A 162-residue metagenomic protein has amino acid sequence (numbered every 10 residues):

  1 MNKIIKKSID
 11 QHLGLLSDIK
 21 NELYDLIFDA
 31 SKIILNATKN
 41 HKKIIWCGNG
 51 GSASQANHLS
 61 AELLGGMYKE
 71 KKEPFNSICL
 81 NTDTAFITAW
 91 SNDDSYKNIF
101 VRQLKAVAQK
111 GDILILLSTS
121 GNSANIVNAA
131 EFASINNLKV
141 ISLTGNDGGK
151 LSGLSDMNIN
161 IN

Functional and structural regions predicted by a protein language model:
M1, L23-L26, S52, S134: Residue-level recognition of alpha-helical structural elements
M1-E22: Generic N-terminal amphipathic, Lys/Arg-enriched alpha-helix
L15, N40-H41, K110, L154: Structured helix-beta-strand junction loops
E22-N40: A short, well-structured juxtamembrane/interface segment
K43-C47: Short glycine-rich phosphate-binding loop at a beta-alpha junction
S52-N162: Glycine-rich phosphate-binding loops that contact phosphosugars or nucleotide phosphates
